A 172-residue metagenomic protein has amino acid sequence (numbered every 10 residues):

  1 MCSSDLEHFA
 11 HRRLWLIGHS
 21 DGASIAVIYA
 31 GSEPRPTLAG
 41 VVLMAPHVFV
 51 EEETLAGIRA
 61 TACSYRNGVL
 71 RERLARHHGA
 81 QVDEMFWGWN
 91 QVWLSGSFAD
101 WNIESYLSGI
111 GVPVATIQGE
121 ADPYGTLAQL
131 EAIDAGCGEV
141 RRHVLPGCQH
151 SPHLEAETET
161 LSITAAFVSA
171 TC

Functional and structural regions predicted by a protein language model:
M1-S3: Short, small-residue-biased leader/transition segments that mark boundaries at the very start of proteins
H11-E51: Conserved hydrolase catalytic core segment
L55-G79: A catalytic-pocket lid/entrance helix-loop region that shapes and gates access to the active site across common
W89-Y106: Active-site nucleophile elbow and catalytic-triad environment of alpha/beta-hydrolase enzymes
I110, T116-Q118: Short beta-strand/loop motif that positions the catalytic acidic residue of the alpha/beta-hydrolase fold
V112, T126-A135: Short alpha-helix in the alpha/beta-hydrolase fold that links the catalytic acid
E120-G125: Acidic catalytic loop of the alpha/beta-hydrolase fold
R141, P146-C172: Catalytic active-site module of serine/aspartate enzymes centered on a nucleophile-bearing elbow/loop
